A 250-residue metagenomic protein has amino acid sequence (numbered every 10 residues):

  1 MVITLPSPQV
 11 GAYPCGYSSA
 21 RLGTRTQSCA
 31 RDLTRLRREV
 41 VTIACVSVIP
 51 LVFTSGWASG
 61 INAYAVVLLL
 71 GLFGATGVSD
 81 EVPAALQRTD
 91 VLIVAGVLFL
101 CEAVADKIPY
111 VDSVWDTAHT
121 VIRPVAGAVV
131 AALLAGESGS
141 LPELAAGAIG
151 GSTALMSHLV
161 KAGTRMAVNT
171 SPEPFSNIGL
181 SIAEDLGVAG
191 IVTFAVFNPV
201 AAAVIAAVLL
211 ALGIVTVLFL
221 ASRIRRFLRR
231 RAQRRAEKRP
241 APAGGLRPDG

Functional and structural regions predicted by a protein language model:
V41-S47, F73-T89, A131-A146, A195-V204: Helix-coil boundary and interhelical linker segments in multi-pass alpha-helical membrane proteins
V48, P142-A148, V168-S181: The feature identifies polytopic integral membrane transport proteins across all domains of life
R88, S113-V125: Cytoplasmic-side transmembrane-helix entry/capping segments in multi-pass membrane proteins
L100-S113, K161-N169: C-terminal ends of transmembrane helices
T120-A132, S176-G190, K238-P240: Small-residue-rich segments of transmembrane alpha-helices in multi-pass membrane proteins, especially helix faces
V125-L133, E143-T164, L186: Mid-bilayer segments of alpha-helical transmembrane spans in multi-pass integral membrane proteins that mediate
F227-R247: Short, highly charged, low-complexity non-transmembrane loops/tails of multi-pass membrane proteins
